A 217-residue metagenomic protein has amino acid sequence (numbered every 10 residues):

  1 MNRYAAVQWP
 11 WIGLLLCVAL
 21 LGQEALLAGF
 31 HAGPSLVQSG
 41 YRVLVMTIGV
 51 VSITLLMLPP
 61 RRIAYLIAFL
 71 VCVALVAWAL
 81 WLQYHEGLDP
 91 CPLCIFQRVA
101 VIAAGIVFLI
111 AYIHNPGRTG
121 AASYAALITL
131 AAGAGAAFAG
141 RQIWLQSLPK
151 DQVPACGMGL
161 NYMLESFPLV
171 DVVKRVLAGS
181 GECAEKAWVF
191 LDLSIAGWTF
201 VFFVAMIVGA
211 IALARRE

Functional and structural regions predicted by a protein language model:
N2-L14, L58-F69, R215: N-terminal membrane topogenic signal
Q23-G33, A79-L88: Juxtamembrane "helix-exit" motif on the non-cytosolic side of transmembrane helices
P34-Y41, L88-R98, P154-G157: Non-cytosolic membrane-interface motifs at loop->transmembrane helix junctions
V37-I48, I95-V101, I195-F200: Alpha-helical transmembrane segments of polytopic membrane proteins
I53-M57, L109-G117, I211-E217: Structural signal for the C-terminal ends of transmembrane alpha-helices and the immediately following loop
L58-F69, P116-F138: Interfacial segments of alpha-helical transmembrane regions
S147-L191: Extracytosolic (periplasmic/ER-lumenal) interhelical loops and adjacent juxtamembrane/interface segments of multi-pass
L177-E217: A hydrophobic membrane-anchoring alpha-helix module
